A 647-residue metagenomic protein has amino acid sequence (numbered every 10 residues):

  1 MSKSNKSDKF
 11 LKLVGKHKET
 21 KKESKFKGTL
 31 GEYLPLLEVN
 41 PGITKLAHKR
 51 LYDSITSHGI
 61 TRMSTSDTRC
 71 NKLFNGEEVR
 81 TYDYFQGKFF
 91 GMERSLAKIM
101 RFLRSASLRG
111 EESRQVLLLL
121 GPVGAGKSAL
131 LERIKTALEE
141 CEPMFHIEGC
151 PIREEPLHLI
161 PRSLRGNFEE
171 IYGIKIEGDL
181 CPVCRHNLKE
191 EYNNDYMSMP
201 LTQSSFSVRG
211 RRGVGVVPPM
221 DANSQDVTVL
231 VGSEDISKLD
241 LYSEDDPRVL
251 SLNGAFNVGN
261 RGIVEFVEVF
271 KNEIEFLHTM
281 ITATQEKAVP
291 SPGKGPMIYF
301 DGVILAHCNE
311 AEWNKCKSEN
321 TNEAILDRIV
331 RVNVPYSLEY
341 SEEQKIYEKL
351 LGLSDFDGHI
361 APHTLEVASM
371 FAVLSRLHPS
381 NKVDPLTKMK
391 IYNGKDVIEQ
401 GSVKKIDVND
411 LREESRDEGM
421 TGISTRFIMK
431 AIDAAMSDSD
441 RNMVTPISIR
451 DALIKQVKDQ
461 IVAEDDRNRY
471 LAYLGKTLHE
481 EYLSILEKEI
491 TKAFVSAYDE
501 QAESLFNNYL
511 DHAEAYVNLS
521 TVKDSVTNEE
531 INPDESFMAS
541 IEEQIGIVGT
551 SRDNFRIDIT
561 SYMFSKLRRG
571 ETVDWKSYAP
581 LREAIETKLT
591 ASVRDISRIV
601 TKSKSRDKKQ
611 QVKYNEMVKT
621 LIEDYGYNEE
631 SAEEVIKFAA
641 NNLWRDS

Functional and structural regions predicted by a protein language model:
M1-R62, G121-G124: N-terminal accessory segments that target, anchor, or regulate ATP-driven/P-loop NTPase machines and associated
P41-S647: Conserved ASCE/P-loop NTPase catalytic core
